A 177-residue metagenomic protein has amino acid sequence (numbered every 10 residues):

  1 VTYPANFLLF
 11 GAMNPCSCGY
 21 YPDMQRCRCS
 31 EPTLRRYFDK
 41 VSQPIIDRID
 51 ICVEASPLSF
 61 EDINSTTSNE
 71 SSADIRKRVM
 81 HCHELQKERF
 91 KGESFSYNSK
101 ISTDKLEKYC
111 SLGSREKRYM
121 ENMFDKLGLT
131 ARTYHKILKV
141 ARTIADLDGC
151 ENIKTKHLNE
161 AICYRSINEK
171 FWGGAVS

Functional and structural regions predicted by a protein language model:
V1-A175: Basic, amphipathic alpha-helical bundle interface domains used for macromolecular binding and assembly
